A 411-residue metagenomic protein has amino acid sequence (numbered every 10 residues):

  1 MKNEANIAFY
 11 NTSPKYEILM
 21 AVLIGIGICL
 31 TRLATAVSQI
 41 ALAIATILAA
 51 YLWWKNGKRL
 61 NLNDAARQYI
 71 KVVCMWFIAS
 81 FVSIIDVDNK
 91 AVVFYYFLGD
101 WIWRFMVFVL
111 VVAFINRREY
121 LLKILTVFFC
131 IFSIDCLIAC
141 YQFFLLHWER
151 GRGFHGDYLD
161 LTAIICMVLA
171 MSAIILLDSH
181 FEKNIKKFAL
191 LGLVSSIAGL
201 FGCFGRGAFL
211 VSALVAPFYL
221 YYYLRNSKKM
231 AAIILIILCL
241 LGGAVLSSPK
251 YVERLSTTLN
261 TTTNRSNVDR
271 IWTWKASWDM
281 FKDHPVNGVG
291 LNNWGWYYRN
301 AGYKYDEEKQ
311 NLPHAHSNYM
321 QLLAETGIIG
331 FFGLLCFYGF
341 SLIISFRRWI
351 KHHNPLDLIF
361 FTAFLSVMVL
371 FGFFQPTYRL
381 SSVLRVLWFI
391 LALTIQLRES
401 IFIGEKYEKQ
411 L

Functional and structural regions predicted by a protein language model:
M1-V92, Y96, F114-T126, I175-K187 (+3 more regions): Transmembrane signal-anchor hairpin modules in multi-pass inner-membrane enzymes, especially those that act on
A21, I44-A50, I174, F337 (+1 more regions): Transmembrane alpha-helices of multi-pass inner-membrane enzymes
I26-I28, M106-V107, E119-W148, G153-L224 (+5 more regions): Alpha-helical transmembrane segments of multi-pass inner-membrane proteins
A36-K55, L98-V109, D160-L169, L210-P217 (+1 more regions): Membrane-embedded alpha-helical segments of multi-pass membrane proteins, especially the transmembrane helices
A91-V92, E149, G153-Y158, C203-A208 (+2 more regions): Membrane-interface catalytic loops of GT-C/OST-like multi-pass glycosylation enzymes that act
A198, G202, Y223-T263, K275-D283 (+1 more regions): A membrane-periplasm/extracellular boundary helix in multi-pass inner-membrane enzymes that assemble envelope glycans
Y221, K228, I328-V369: Hydrophobic transmembrane alpha-helices and their immediate junctions
T261-K275, N287-T326: Long extracytoplasmic/lumenal interhelical loops at the membrane interface of multi-pass membrane proteins
